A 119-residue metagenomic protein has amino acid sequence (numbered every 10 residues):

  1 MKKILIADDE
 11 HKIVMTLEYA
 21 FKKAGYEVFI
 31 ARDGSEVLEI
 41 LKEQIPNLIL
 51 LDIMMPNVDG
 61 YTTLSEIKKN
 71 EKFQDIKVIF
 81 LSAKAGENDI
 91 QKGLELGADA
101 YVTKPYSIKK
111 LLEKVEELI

Functional and structural regions predicted by a protein language model:
M15-K23: Charged docking surfaces used in two-component/phosphorelay signaling
I30-L48: Acidic, metal-coordinating helix/loop segments flanking the phosphotransfer/catalytic sites of two-component signaling
M55: Receiver (REC) domain active-site loop signature in two-component systems and cognate sites in sensor histidine kinases
E66, K104: A Lys-centered signature of the CheY-like receiver
Y106-V115: C-terminal output helix
